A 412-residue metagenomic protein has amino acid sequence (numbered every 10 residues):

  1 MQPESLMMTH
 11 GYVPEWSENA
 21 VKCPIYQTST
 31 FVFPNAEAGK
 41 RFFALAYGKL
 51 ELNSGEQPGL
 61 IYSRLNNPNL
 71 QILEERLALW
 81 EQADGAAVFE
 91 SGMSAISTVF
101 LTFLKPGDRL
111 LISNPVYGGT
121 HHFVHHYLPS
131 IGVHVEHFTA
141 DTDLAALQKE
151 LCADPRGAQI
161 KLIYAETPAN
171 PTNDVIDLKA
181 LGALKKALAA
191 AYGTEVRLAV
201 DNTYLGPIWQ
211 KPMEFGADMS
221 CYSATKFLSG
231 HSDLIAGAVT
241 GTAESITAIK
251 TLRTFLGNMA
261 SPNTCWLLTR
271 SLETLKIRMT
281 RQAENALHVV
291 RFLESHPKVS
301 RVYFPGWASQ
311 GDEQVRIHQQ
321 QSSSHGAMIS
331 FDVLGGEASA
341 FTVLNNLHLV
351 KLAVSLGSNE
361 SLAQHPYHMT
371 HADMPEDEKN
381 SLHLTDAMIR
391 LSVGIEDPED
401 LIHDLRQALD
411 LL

Functional and structural regions predicted by a protein language model:
M1, M8, D84, G107 (+9 more regions): PLP-dependent enzyme catalytic core of the Aspartate aminotransferase-like
M1-Y26: Short conserved active-site loop signatures built around small residues
T9-W16, G85-K298, Y303: Conserved PLP-enzyme active-site core in the AAT-like
T30, A36, G241-S245, L272 (+1 more regions): Short loop segments at secondary-structure junctions
T30, N35-S94, G119, H125-H126: Conserved N-terminal alpha-helix of the aminotransferase class I/II PLP-enzyme fold
P168, T203-L205, W307, L334 (+1 more regions): Active-site beta-loop-alpha junctions enriched in small/polar residues
V299-I389, V393: Conserved C-terminal alpha-helix-loop-beta "cap" of PLP-dependent enzymes that closes/shapes the active-site mouth
